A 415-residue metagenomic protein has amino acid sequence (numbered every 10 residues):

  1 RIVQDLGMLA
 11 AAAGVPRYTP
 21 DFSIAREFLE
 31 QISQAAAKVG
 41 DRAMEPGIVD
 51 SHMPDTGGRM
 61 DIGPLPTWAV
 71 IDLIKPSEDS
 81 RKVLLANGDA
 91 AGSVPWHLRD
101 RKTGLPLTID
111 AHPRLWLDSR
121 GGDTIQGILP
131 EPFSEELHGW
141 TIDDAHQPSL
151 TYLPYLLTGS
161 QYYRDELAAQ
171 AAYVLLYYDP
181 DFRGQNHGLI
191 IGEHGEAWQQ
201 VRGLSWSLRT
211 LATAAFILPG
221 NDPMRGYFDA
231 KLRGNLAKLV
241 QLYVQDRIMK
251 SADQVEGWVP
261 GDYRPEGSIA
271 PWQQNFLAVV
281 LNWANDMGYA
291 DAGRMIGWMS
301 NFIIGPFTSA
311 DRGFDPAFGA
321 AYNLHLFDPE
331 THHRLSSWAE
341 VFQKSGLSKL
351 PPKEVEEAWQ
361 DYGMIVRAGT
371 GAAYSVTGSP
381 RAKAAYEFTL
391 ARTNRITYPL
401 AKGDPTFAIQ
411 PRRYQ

Functional and structural regions predicted by a protein language model:
R1-Q415: Catalytic cores of extracellular degradative/oxidative enzymes
